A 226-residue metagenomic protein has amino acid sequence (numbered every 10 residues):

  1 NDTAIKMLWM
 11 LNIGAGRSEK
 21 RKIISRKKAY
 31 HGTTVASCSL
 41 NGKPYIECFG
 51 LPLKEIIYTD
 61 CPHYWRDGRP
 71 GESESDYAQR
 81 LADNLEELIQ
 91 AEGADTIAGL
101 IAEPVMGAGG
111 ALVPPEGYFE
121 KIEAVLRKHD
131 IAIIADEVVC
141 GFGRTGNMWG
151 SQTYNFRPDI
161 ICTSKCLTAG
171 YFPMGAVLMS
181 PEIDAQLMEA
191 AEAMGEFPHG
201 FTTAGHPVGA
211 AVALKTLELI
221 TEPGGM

Functional and structural regions predicted by a protein language model:
N1-M226: Conserved N-terminal phosphate-binding loop of PLP-dependent enzymes in the Aspartate aminotransferase
